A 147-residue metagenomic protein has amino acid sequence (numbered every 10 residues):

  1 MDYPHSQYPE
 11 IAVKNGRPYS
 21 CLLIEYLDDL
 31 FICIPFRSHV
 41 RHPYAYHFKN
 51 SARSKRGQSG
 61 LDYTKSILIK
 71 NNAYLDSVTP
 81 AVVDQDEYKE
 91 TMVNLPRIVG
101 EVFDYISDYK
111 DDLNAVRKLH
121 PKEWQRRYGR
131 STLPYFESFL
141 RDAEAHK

Functional and structural regions predicted by a protein language model:
M1-N15: An N-terminal domain-cap segment
P4-S6, P18, S51, W124: Sparse, context-dependent recognition of short Cys/His-centered cofactor- or disulfide-binding micro-motifs
H5, H39-H42, H47, H120 (+1 more regions): Histidine (H) residue identity feature
A12-G16, Y26-D62: Compact nucleic-acid interaction/catalytic patches
Y19-L23: Short beta-strand-centered aromatic/proline hotspots
E25-Y26, N72: Short loop segments at secondary-structure junctions
N50-K147: C-terminal terminal-subdomain/extension
